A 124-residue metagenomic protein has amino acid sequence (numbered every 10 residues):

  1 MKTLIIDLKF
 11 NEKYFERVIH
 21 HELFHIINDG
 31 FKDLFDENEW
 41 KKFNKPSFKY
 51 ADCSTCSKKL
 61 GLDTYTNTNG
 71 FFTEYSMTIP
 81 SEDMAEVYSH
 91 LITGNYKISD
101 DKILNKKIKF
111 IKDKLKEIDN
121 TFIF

Functional and structural regions predicted by a protein language model:
M1-F124: Active-site-flanking segments in enzyme catalytic domains
